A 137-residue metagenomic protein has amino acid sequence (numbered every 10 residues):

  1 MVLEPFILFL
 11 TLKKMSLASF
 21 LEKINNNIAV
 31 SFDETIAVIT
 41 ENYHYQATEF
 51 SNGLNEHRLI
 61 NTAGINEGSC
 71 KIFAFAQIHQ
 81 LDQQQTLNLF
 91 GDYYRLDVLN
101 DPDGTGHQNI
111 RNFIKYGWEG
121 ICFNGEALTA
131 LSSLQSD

Functional and structural regions predicted by a protein language model:
M1-K14: Short, Lys/Arg-enriched N-terminal segments with co-localized hydrophobic residues within the first ~10-30 amino acids
S16-L17, F32, E126-A127, Q135-D137: Long, low-complexity, Lys/Arg-enriched
L17-I36, L54-R58: N-terminal, charge-rich interaction modules
L17-L21, H44, S69-I72, A76: Intrinsically disordered, charged low-complexity linkers and terminal tails that flank or connect structured domains
F32-E49: Short, charge-rich, low-complexity alpha-helical interaction segments
V38, N42, L89-Y93, F113: Short acidic/histidine-centered micro-motifs embedded in hydrophobic/aromatic stretches that mark compact functional
I60-Q108: Amphipathic protein-protein interaction modules
T105-L134: Long, compositionally biased
